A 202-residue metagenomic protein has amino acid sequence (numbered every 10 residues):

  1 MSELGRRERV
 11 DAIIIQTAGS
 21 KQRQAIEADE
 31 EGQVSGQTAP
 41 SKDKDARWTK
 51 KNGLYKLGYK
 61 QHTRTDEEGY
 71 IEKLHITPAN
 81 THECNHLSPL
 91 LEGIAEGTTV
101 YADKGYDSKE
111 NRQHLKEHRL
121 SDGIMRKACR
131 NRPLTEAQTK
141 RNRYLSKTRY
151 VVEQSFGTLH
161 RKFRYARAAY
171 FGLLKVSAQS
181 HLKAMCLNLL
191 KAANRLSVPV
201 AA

Functional and structural regions predicted by a protein language model:
M1-H118, C186: Polybasic low-complexity intrinsically disordered regions
I15-S20, P133-T135, S180: Short, solvent-exposed polar/charged micro-motifs at secondary-structure junctions
P78, R126-R130: Short, acidic/turn-prone active-site loops that include or flank metal/cofactor- and phosphate-binding residues
N85, E110, N131-Q138: Short, charged, surface-exposed secondary-structure boundary motifs
D103-K104, R126-K127, Q154: Short secondary-structure boundary segments
H118-R119, Q138-A202: Basic, amphipathic alpha-helical segments enriched in Lys/Arg and hydrophobic/aromatic residues
H118-R126: Short hydrophobic/aromatic-enriched beta-strand-loop microsegments
